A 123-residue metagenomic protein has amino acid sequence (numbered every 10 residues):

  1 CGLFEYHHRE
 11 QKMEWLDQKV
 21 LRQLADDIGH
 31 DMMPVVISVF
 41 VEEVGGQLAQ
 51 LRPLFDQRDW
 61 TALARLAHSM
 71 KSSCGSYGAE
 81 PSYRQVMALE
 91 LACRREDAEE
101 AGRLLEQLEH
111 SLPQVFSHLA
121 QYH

Functional and structural regions predicted by a protein language model:
C1-K12: Short, Lys/Arg-enriched N-terminal segments with co-localized hydrophobic residues within the first ~10-30 amino acids
Q11, Q23, P53, S72 (+1 more regions): Short, flexible active-site loop motifs that bind/organize anionic cofactors or intermediates
Q18-S69, E100-Q121: Long, amphipathic alpha-helical coiled-coil segments characteristic of histidine-phosphotransfer scaffolds
D59-L66, C74-R94: Short, well-ordered alpha-helical segments that carry or flank key catalytic/ligand-binding motifs at enzyme/regulatory
G78-S82, F116-L119, H123: Short amphipathic alpha-helical interaction/hinge segments
